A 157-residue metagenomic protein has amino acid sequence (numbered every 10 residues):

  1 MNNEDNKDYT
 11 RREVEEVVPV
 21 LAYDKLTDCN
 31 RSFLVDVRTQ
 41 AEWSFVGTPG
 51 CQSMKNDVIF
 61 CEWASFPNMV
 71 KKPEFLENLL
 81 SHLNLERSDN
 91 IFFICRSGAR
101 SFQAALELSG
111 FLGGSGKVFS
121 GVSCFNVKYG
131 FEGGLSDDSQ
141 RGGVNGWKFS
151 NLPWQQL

Functional and structural regions predicted by a protein language model:
M1-S32, Q40-N90, S101-L157: Rhodanese-like catalytic fold shared by cysteine-dependent sulfurtransferases and DSP/PTP-type phosphatases
I94: Short, surface-exposed ligand- or partner-binding patches at beta-edge/loop junctions that are enriched in aromatics
G98: Conserved G/P- and acidic residue-centered "switch" motifs that form tight phosphate/ATP-binding loops in soluble
